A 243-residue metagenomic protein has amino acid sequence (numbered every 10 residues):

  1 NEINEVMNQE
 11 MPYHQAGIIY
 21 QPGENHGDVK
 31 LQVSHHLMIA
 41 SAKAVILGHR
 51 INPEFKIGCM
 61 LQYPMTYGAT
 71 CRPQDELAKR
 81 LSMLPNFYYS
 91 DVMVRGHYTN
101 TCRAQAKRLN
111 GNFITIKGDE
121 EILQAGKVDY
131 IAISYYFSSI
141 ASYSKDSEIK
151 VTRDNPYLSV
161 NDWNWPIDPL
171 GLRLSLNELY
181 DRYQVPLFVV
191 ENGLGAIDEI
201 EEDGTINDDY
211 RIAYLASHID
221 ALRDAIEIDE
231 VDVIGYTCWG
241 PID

Functional and structural regions predicted by a protein language model:
N1-D243: Active-site region of glycoside hydrolase catalytic domains
